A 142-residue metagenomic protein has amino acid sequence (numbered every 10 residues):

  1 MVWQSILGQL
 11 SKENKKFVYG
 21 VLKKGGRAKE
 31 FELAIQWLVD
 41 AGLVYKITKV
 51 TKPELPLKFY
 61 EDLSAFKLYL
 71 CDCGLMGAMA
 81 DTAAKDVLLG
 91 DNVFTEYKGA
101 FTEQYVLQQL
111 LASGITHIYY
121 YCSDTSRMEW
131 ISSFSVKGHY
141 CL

Functional and structural regions predicted by a protein language model:
M1-G138: Accessory nucleic acid-recognition modules appended to NTPase machines
L142: Conserved beta3 VAIK motif of the Hanks protein kinase fold
